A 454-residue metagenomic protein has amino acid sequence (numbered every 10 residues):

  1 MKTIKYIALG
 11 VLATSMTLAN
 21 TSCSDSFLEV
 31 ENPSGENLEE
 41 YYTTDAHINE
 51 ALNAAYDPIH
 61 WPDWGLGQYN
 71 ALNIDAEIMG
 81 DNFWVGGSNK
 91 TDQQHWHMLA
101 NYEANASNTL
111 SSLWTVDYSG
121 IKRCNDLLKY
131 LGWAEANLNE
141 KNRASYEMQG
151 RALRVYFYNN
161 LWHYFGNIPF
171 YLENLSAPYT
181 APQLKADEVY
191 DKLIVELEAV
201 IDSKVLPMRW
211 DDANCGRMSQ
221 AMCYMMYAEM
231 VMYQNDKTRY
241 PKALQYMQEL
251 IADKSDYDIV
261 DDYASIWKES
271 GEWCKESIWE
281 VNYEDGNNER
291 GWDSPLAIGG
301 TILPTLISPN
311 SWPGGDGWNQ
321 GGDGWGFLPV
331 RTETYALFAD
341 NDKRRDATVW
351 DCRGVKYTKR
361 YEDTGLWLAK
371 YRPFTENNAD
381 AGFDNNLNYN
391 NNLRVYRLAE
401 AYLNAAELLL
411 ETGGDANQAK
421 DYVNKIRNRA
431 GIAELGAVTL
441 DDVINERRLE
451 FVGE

Functional and structural regions predicted by a protein language model:
M1-P33: Bacterial Sec-dependent N-terminal signal peptides
C23-T91, Y190, I194-A199, S203-K204 (+1 more regions): An aromatic- and glycine-enriched ligand-binding surface/loop that stacks and positions planar moieties
N37, D45-G65, G86-F165, Q183-E188 (+5 more regions): Conserved, well-structured interaction surfaces
Q93-A100, P329-R397: Flexible, polar/acidic helix-loop-strand segments at domain edges
W162-Y164, P169, Y233-K237, E411-G414: Short coil/turn linking the two alpha-helices of tandem helical-hairpin repeats
A419-E454: C-terminal structured "cap/appendage" subdomains that terminate the fold
